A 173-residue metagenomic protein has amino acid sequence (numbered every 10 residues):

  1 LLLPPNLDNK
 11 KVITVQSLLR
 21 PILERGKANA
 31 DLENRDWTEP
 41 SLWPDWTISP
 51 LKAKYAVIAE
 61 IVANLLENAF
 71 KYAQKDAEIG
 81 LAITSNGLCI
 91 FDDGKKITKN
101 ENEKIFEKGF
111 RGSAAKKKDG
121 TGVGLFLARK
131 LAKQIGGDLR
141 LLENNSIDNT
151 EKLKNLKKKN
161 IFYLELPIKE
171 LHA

Functional and structural regions predicted by a protein language model:
L2-N9, W46-A53: Conserved micro-motifs of the catalytic ATP-binding
A69-F70: Short helix-loop "hinge" at the ATP-lid/N-box region of the Bergerat-fold HATPase_c
D76-G87: Short beta-strand/loop element within the Bergerat-fold HATPase_c
D92: Acidic ATP/Mg2+-coordinating residue in the GHKL
I97-G109: Short conserved segment of the HATPase_c
K118-L127: Glycine-rich phosphate-binding loop
G136-K154: Glycine-rich ATP-binding loops of the HATPase_c
